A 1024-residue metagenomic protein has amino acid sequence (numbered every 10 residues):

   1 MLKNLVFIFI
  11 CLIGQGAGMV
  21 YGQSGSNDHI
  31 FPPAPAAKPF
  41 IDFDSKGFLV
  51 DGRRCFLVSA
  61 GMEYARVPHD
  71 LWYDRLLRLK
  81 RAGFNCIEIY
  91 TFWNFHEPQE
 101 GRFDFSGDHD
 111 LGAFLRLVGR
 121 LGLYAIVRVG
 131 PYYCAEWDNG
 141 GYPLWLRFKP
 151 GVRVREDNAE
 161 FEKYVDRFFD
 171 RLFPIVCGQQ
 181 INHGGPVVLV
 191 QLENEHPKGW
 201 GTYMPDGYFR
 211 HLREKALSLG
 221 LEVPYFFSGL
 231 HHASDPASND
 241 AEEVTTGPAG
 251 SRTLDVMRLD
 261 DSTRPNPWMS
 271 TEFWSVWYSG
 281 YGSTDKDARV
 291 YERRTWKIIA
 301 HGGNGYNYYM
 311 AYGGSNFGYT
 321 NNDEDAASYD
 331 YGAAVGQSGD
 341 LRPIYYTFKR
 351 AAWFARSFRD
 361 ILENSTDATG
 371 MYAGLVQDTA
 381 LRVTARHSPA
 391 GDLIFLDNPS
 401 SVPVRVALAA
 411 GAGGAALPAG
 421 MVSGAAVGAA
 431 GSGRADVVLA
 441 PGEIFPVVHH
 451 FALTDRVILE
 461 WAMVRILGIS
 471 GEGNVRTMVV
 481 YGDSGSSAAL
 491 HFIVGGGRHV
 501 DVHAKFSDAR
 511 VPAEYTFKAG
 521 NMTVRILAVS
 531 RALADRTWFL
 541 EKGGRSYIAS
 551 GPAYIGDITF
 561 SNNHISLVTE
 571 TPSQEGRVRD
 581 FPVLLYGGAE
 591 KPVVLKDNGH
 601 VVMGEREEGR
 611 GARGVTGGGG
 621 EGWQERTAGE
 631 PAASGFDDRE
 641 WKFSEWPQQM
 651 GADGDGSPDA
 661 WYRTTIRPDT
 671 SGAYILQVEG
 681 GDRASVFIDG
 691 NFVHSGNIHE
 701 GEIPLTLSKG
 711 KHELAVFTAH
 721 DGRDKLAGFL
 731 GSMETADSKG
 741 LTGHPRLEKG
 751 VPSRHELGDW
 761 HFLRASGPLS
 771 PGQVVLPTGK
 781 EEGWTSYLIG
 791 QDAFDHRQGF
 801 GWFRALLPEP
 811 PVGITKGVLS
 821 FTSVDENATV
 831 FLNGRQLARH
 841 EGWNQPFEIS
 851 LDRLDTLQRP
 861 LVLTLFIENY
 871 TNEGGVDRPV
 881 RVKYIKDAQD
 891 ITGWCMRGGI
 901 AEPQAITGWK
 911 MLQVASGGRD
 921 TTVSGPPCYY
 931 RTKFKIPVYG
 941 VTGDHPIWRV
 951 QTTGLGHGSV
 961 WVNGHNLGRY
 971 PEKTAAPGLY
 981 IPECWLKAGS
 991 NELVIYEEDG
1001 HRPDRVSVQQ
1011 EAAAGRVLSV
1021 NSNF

Functional and structural regions predicted by a protein language model:
Y21-C86, R116: N-terminal carbohydrate-binding accessory modules
E63-R81, E100-L117, G207-Y208, T670-L676 (+6 more regions): Aromatic- and glycine-enriched glycan-recognition loops and surfaces that form the carbohydrate-binding subsites
W72-D138, R213-S218: Aromatic-lined substrate-binding rim segments of carbohydrate-active enzymes
G101-H109, R120, P131-R155, G201-M204 (+3 more regions): Aromatic- and acidic-residue-enriched segments that line the glycan-binding/catalytic groove of carbohydrate-active
D110-V127, P150-V187: An active-site-proximal structural segment forming one wall of the substrate-binding cleft that immediately precedes
F161-D235: Active-site neighborhood of glycoside hydrolase catalytic domains
E214-P224, G247-A326, A351: Catalytic-core region of carbohydrate-active enzymes that cleave or remodel glycosidic bonds
Y345-A988, E992, Y996-F1024: Non-catalytic C-terminal accessory domains or segments of carbohydrate-active enzymes
